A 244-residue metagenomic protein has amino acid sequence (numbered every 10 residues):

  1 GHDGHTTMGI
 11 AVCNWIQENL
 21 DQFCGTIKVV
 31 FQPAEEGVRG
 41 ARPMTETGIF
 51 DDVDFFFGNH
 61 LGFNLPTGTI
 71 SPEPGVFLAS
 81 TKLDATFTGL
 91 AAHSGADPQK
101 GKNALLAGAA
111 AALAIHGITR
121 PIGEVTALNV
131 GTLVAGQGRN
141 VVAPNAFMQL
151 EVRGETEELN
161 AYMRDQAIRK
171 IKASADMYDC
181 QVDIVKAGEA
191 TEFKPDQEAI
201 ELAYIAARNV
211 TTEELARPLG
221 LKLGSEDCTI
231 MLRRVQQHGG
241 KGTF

Functional and structural regions predicted by a protein language model:
G1, V30, E151-R153: Short glycine-rich or small-residue beta-strand-to-loop segments that form or flank ligand, phosphate, metal/Fe-S
D3-G4, G9, I16, D21-T132 (+1 more regions): Histidine/acidic-residue-rich, glycine-tolerant segments that coordinate divalent metal ions
A11, R39-P43, Q99, Y162-D165 (+2 more regions): Generic recognition of short, well-ordered alpha-helical segments
L105-F244: Metal-dependent amide/peptide-bond hydrolase catalytic core, centered on the "pita-bread" metallohydrolase fold
